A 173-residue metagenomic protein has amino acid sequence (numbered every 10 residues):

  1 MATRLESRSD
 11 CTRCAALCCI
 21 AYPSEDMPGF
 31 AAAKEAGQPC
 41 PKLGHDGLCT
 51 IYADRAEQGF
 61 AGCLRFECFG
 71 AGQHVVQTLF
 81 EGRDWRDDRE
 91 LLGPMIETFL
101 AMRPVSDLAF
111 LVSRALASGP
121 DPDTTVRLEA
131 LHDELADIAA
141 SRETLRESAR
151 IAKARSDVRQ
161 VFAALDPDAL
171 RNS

Functional and structural regions predicted by a protein language model:
M1-L17, P23-S173: Short loop/turn segments that flank or connect secondary-structure elements
